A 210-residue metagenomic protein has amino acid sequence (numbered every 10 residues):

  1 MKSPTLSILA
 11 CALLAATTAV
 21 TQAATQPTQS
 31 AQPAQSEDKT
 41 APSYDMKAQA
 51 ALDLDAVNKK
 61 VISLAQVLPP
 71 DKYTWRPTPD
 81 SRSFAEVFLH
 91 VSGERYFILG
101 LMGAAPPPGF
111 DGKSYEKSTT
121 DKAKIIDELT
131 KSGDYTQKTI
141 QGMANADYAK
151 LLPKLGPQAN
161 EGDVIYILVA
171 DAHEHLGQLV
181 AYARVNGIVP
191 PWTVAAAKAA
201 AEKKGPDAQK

Functional and structural regions predicted by a protein language model:
M1-T5: Positively charged n-region of N-terminal signal peptides that target proteins for export
S7-A19: Bacterial N-terminal signal peptides
T21-T25: Boundary at the C-terminal end of the N-terminal hydrophobic targeting segment
A31-A48: N-terminal low-complexity, Pro/Thr/Ser-rich intrinsically disordered segments that act as propeptides or flexible
A51-D55, I62, K72-K113, P153-K210: Short, contiguous alpha-helical
D53, V57-L64, E94, I125-T139: Alpha-helical packing segments of well-folded alpha/beta enzyme cores
L68-P69: Membrane-proximal, proline-rich intrinsically disordered regions
K117-P153, A159-L176: Acidic/histidine-rich alpha-helical segments that form the ligand environment of transition-metal centers
